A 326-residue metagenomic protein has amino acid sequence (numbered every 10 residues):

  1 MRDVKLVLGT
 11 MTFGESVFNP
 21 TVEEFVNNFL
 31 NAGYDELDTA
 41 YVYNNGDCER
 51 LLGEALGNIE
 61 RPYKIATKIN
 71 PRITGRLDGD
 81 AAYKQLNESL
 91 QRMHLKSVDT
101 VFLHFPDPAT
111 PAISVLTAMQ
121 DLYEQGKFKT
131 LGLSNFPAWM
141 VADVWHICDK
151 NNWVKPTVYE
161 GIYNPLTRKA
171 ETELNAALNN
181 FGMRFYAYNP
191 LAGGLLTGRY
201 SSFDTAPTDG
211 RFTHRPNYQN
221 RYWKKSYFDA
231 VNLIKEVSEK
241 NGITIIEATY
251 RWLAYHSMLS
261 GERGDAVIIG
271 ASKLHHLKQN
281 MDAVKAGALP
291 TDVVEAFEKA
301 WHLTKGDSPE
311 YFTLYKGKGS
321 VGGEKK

Functional and structural regions predicted by a protein language model:
M1-Y63: N-terminal binding-site loop/beta-alpha segment at the start of enzyme catalytic domains that lines or forms
R2, L6, N179-V237, P309-K326: Glycine-rich, positively charged active-site loop/lid region within alpha/beta enzyme cores that binds and organizes
D3-V7, D35-E36, P62-K68, S97-F102 (+4 more regions): Structural preference for beta-strand elements that scaffold enzyme active sites
L8, L37, L52, I65 (+12 more regions): Conserved, mostly hydrophobic/aromatic
T12, Y41-Y43, I69-I73, H104-D107 (+5 more regions): Active-site-proximal loop/turn and secondary-structure-junction residues that shape catalytic pockets, frequently
G14-V17, N27, G75-T167, T172-E173 (+1 more regions): Glycine/proline-rich, positively charged, aromatic-decorated active-site loop/lid region on the catalytic face
N58, P62-D80, H104-F105: Structural motif corresponding to the early beta-alpha repeats
W223-A286: Conserved short secondary-structure transition element at the edge of the structured enzyme core that lines
